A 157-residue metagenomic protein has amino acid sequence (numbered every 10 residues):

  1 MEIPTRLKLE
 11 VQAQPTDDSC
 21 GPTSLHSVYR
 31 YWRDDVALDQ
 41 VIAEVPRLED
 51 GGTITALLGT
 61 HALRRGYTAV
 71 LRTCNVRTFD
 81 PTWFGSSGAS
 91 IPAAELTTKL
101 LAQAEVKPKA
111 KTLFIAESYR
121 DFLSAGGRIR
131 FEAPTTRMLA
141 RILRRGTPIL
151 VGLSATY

Functional and structural regions predicted by a protein language model:
M1-S19, R30-Q40: Flexible propeptides and autoinhibitory/regulatory segments associated with cysteine proteases
I3, L7, P46-Y157: Conserved active-site-adjacent core of cysteine acyl-enzyme catalytic domains
Q14-R30, D50-L63: Active-site nucleophilic cysteine motif
P22, D35-L38, T55, T136: Alpha-helix initiation and N-capping motif
Q40-P46: Short linear capping/connector segments at secondary-structure termini
